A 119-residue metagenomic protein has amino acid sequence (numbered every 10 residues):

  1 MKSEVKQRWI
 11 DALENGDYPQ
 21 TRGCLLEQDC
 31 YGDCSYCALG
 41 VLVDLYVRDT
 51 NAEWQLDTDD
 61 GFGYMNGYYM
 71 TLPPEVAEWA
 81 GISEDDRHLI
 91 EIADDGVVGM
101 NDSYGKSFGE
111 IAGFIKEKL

Functional and structural regions predicted by a protein language model:
M1-Y36, V43-L119: Domain-length accessory/inserted modules outside core catalytic folds
